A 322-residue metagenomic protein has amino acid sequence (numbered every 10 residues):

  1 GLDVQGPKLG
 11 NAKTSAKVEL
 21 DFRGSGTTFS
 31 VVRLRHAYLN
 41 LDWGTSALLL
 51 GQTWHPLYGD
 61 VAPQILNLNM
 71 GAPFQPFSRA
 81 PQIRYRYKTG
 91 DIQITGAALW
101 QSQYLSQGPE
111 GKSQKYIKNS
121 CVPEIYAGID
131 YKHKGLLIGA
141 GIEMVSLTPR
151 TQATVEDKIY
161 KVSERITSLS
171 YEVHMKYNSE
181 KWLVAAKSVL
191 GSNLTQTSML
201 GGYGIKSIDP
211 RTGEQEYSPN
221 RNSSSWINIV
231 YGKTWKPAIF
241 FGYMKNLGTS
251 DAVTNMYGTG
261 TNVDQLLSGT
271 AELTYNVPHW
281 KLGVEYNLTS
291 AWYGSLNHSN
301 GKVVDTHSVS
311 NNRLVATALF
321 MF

Functional and structural regions predicted by a protein language model:
G1-Y104, C121-L137, K176-L190: Outer membrane beta-barrel
R23, L66-G71, S106-K115, Q152-V162 (+3 more regions): Extracellular loop and loop/strand-boundary signature of outer-membrane beta-barrel proteins
R23-S25, H55-G59, Q101-Y104, V145-P149 (+3 more regions): Structural signature of outer-membrane beta-barrel domains
F29-V31, Q75-F77, N119-V122, S163-T167 (+5 more regions): Short sequence motifs at beta-strands and strand-loop junctions characteristic of Gram-negative outer-membrane
S30, A62, S106-G108, Q152 (+3 more regions): Outer-membrane beta-barrel and related beta-rich outer-membrane complex signature in Gram-negative bacteria
L34-A37, R79-I83, P123-A127, L169-V173 (+4 more regions): Hydrophobic, lipid-facing positions within transmembrane beta-strands of outer-membrane proteins
K134-V263, L267: Detector for outer-membrane/organellar transmembrane beta-barrel domains, recognizing the amphipathic beta-strand
V277, S308-F322: Outer-membrane beta-barrel "beta-signal"
